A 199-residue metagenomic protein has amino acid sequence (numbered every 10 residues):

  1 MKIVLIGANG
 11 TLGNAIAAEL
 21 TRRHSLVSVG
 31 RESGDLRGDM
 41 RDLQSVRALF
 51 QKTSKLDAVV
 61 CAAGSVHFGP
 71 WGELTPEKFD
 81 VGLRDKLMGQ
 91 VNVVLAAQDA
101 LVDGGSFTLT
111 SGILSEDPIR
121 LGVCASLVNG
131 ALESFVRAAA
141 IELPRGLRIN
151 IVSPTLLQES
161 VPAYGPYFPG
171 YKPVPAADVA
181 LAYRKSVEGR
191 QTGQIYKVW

Functional and structural regions predicted by a protein language model:
L5-E19: N-terminal Rossmann NAD(P)H-binding glycine-rich loop of SDR-like oxidoreductase domains
G30-Q44: Rossmann-fold cofactor-recognition segment
M40-L56: Conserved Rossmann-fold cofactor-binding substructure of NAD(P)-dependent oxidoreductases
V60-G69: Conserved NAD(P)H cofactor-binding loop of Rossmann-fold oxidoreductase domains
P70-W71, K78-D80: Substrate-binding pocket helix/loop in short-chain dehydrogenase/reductase
G82-L83, V91-N92, S106-L132, V136-I141 (+1 more regions): Catalytic loop of short-chain dehydrogenase/reductase
P144-L147, I151-P162, P166-W199: C-terminal helical subdomain
